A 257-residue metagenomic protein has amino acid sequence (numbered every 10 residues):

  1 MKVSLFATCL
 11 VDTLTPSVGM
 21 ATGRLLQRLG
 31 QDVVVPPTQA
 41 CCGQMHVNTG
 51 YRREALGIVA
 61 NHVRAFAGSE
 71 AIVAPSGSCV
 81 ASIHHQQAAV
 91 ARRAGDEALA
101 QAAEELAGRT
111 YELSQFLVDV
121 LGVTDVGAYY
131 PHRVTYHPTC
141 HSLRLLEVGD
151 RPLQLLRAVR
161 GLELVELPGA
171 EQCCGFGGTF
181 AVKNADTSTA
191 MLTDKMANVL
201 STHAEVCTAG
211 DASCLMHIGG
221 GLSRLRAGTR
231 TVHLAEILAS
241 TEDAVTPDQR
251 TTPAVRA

Functional and structural regions predicted by a protein language model:
M1-A257: Iron-sulfur cluster-binding electron-transfer modules in prokaryotic oxidoreductases
